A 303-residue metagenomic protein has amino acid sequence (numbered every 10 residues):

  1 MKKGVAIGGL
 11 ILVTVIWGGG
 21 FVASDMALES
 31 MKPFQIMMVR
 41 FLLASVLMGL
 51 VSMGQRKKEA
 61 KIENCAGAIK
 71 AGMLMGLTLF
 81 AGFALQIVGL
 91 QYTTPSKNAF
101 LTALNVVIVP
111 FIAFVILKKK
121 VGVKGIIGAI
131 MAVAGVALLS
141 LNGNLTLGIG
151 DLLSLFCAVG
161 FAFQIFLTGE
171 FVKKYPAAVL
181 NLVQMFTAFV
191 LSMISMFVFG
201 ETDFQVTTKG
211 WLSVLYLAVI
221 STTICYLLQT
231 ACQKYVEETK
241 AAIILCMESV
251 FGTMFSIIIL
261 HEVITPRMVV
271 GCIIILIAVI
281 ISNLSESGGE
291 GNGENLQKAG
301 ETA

Functional and structural regions predicted by a protein language model:
M1-M38, L85, L145-E170, E294-A303: Glycine-/small-residue-enriched transmembrane alpha-helix faces in small-molecule transporters and effluxers
V15-S45, T94-K97, F163-T187, T202 (+1 more regions): Juxtamembrane helix-loop-helix junctions in multi-pass membrane proteins
G20-F21, G49-T102, L138, A218-V236: Specific transmembrane alpha-helical segments of multi-pass solute transporters/efflux pumps, especially DMT/EamA
M37-V39, A84, N98-V106, T168-V190 (+1 more regions): Helix-helix packing/entry segments at the starts of transmembrane helices
F41, M53, G210-L212, C246-A303: C-terminal-most transmembrane helix of multi-pass membrane proteins
S45-M48, V109-P110, T146-G200, V214 (+2 more regions): Transmembrane alpha-helical segments that form core, pore/gating elements of small-molecule transporters/exporters
L47-S52, N105-I127, V250-V270: C-terminal transmembrane-helix exit sites in multi-pass transporters
M48, V121-L141, F161, S192 (+2 more regions): Hydrophobic transmembrane alpha-helices of multi-pass small-molecule transport proteins
